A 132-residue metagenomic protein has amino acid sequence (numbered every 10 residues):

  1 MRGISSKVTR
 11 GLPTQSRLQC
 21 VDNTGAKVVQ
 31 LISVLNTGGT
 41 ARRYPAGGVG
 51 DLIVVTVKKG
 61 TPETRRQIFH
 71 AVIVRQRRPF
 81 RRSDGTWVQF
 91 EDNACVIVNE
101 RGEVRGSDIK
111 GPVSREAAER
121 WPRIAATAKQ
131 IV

Functional and structural regions predicted by a protein language model:
M1-Q19, A26, V34, T86-V132: Low-complexity, rRNA-contacting terminal tracts
M1-V72: Ribosome large-subunit tunnel/peptidyl-transferase-proximal elements
G38-R43, F80, E116-E119: Short, surface-exposed linear segments at secondary-structure transitions and domain or protein termini
E63-R101: Mid-chain, well-packed structural core segment of small domains
